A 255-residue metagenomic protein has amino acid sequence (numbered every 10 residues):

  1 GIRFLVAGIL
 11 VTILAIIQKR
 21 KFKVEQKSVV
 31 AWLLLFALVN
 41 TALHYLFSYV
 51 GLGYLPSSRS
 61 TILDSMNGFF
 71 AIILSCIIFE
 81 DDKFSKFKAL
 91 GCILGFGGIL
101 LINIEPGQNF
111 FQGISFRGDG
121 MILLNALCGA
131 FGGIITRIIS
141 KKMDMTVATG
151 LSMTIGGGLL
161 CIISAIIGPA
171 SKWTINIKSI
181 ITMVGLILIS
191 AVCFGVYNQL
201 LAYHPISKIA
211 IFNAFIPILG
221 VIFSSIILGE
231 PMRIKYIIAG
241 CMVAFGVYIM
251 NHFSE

Functional and structural regions predicted by a protein language model:
G1-I17, L35, K88-G97, R117-L124 (+2 more regions): Hydrophobic alpha-helical transmembrane segments of multi-pass integral membrane proteins, especially transporters
G1-I9, N40, Y45, Y49-F87 (+1 more regions): Specific alpha-helical transmembrane segments that line the substrate/conduction pathway and gating interfaces
L5, A37-A42, L46, F69-I73 (+7 more regions): Hydrophobic/small/kink-forming positions within alpha-helical transmembrane segments of polytopic membrane proteins
V11, I73-L74, K86-P106, L160 (+3 more regions): Hydrophobic transmembrane alpha-helices of multi-pass small-molecule transport proteins
I16-D64, L101, L186-H204: Specific transmembrane alpha-helical segments of multi-pass solute transporters/efflux pumps, especially DMT/EamA
V39-N40, F47, L63, F70 (+8 more regions): Hydrophobic residues within membrane-embedded alpha-helical segments of Major Facilitator Superfamily
L52-G53, N103-S115, S164-K178, T182 (+2 more regions): Membrane-interface helix termini and inter-helical loops of multi-pass transporters
Y54, D81, K142, L200-Y203 (+1 more regions): Helix-loop interface residues and adjacent transmembrane-helix termini in multi-pass membrane transporters, primarily
